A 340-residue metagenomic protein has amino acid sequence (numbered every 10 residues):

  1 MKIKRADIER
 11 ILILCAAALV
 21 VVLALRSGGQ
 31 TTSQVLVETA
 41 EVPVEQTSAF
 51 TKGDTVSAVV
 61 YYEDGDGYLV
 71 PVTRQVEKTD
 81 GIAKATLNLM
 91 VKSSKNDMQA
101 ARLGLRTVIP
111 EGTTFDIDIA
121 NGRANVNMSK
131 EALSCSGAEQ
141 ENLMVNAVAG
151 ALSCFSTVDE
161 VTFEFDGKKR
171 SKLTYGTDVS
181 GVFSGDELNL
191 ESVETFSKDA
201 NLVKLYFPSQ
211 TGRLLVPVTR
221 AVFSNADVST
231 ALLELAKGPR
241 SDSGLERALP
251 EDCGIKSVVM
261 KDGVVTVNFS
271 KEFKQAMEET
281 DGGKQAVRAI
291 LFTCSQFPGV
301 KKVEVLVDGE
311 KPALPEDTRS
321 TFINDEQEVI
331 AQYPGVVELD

Functional and structural regions predicted by a protein language model:
M1-D340: Bimodal "functional hotspot" detector
